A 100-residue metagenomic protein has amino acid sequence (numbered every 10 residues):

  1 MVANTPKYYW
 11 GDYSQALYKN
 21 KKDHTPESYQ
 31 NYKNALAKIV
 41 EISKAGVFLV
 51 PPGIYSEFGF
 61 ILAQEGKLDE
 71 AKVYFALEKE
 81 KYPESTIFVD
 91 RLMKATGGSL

Functional and structural regions predicted by a protein language model:
M1-G46, T96-L100: N-terminal alpha-helical interaction modules that lie
Y8, I87-F88: Long, charged/polar, soluble alpha-helical segments
G46-V47, K81: Structural marker of alpha-solenoid helical repeat scaffolds
P51, E57-F60: Structural register within alpha-helical repeat arrays
L68-P83: TPR/TPR-like (Sel1-like) alpha-helical repeat modules
